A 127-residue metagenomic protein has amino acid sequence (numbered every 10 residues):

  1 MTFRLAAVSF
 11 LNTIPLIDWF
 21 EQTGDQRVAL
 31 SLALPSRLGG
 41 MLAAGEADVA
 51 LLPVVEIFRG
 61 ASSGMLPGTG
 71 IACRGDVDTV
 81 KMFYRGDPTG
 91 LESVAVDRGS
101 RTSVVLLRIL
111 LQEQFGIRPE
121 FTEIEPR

Functional and structural regions predicted by a protein language model:
M1-R127: Domain-level signature for soluble enzymes in the chorismate/prephenate branch of the shikimate pathway
